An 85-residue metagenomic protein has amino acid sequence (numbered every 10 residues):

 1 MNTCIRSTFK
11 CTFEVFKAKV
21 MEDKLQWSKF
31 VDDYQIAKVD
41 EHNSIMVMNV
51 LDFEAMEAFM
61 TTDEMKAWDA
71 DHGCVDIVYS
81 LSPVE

Functional and structural regions predicted by a protein language model:
M1-T61, K66, V75-E85: Short S/T/G/P-rich N-terminal loop/turn motif that feeds into the first structured element of a domain
D69-D71: A short gly/proline-enriched turn/hairpin at secondary-structure junctions
